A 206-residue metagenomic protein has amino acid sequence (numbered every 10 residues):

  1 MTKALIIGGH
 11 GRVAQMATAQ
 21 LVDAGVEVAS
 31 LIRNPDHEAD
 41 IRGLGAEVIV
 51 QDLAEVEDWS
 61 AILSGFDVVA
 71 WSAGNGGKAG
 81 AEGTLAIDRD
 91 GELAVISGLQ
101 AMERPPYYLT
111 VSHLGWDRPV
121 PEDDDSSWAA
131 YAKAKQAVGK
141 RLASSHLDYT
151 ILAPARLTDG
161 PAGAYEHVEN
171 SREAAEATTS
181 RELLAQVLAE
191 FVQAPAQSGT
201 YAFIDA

Functional and structural regions predicted by a protein language model:
T2-V26: N-terminal Rossmann NAD(P)H-binding glycine-rich loop of SDR-like oxidoreductase domains
K3, D67-V68, Y107: Structural motif
I7, E27-L31, N75-A79, G83 (+2 more regions): Conserved Rossmann-fold NAD(P)-dependent oxidoreductase catalytic core, especially the SDR/UDP-sugar
S30-A94, G98, V192-Q193: NAD(P)H-binding glycine-rich loop region in Rossmannoid oxidoreductase-like domains and their noncatalytic homologs
D117-R118, S144, T150-E169: Flexible, glycine-rich beta-alpha linker
R118-V120, G160-E166, E182, F191-G199: Glycine/proline-rich active-site loop of Rossmann-fold NAD(P)-dependent oxidoreductases
A134, L152, A175-E190, G199: Substrate-positioning beta->alpha
T200-A206: Short-chain dehydrogenase/reductase
